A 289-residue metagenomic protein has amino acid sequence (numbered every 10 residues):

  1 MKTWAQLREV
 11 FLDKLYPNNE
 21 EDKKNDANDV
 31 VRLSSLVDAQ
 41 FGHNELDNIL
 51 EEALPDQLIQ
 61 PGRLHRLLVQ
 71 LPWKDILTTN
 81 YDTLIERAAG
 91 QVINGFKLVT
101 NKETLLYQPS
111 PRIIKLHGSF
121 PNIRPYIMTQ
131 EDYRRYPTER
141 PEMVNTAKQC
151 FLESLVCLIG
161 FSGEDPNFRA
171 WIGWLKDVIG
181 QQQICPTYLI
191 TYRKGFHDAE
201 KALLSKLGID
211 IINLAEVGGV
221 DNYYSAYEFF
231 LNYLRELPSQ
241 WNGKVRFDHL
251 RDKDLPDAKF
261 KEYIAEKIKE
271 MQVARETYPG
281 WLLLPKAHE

Functional and structural regions predicted by a protein language model:
M1-V69, K74-L77, D82-I85, Q91 (+1 more regions): Gly/serine-rich nucleotide phosphate-binding loop at the start of the catalytic core of nucleotide/ADP-ribose-handling
L58, G95-V99, P137-R140: Short gly/ser/thr-rich secondary-structure transition/capping motifs
L71-P72, V92-N94, K102-P109, I123 (+1 more regions): SIR2/sirtuin-family catalytic core signature
T78, H117, T191: Short beta-strand/turn micro-motifs composed of small residues that flank or help shape donor/cofactor-binding pockets
Y81, G118, F161: Active-site metal-binding loops of divalent metal-dependent hydrolases
P111-Y126: Class I SAM-dependent methyltransferase SAM-binding "motif I" and its flanking Rossmann-like core
I123-E142: A short, charged helix-loop
